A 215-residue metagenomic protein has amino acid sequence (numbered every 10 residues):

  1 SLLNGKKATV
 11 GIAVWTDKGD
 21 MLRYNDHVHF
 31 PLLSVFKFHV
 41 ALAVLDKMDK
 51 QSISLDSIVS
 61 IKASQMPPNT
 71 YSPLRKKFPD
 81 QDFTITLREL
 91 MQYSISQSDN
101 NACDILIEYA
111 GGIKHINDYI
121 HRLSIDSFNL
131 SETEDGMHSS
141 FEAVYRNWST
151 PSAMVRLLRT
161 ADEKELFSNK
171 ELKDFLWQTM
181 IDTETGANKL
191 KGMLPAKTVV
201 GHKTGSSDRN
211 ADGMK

Functional and structural regions predicted by a protein language model:
S1-D26: A short, well-structured edge-of-sheet supersecondary motif
T9, F83, D104-K164: Mid-domain, small-residue-enriched loop/turn segments at the edges of structured enzyme/sensor domains
P31-V59, S94: Active-site SXXK
F38-H39, Y145-I181, G213-K215: Active-site-proximal alpha-helical segments within enzyme catalytic domains
D46-M66, I113, N117, N169-K173: Short, well-structured active-site flanking segments
M66-I105: Conserved catalytic neighborhood of penicillin-recognizing serine enzymes
N188-K215: Short, Gly/Ser/Thr-enriched beta-strand-loop segments that form substrate-interacting elements of hydrolase/peptidase
